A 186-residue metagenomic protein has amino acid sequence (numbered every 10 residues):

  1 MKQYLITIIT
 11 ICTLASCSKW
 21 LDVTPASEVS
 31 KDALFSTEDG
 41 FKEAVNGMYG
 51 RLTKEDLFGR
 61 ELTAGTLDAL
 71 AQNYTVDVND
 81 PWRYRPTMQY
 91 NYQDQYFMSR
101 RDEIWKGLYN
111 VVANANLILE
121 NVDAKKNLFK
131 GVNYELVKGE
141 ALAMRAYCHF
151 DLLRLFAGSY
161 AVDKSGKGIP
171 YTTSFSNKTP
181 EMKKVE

Functional and structural regions predicted by a protein language model:
M1-A26: Bacterial Sec-dependent N-terminal signal peptides
C17-G65: Membrane-proximal, proline-rich intrinsically disordered regions
D22-P25, K31, S36-T37, Y90-Y92 (+3 more regions): Generic structural "secondary-structure junction" signal
A26, D39, L62, T66-Y96 (+2 more regions): A structural signal for short, hydrophobic/glycine-enriched beta-strand patches
T53-F58, Y74-D77, C148-S159: Secretory-pathway/luminal and periplasmic proteins that interact with or process carbohydrate-rich
W82-F156, M182-K184: Conserved, well-structured interaction surfaces
V132, L155-E186: Short coil/linker segments at helix-helix boundaries
